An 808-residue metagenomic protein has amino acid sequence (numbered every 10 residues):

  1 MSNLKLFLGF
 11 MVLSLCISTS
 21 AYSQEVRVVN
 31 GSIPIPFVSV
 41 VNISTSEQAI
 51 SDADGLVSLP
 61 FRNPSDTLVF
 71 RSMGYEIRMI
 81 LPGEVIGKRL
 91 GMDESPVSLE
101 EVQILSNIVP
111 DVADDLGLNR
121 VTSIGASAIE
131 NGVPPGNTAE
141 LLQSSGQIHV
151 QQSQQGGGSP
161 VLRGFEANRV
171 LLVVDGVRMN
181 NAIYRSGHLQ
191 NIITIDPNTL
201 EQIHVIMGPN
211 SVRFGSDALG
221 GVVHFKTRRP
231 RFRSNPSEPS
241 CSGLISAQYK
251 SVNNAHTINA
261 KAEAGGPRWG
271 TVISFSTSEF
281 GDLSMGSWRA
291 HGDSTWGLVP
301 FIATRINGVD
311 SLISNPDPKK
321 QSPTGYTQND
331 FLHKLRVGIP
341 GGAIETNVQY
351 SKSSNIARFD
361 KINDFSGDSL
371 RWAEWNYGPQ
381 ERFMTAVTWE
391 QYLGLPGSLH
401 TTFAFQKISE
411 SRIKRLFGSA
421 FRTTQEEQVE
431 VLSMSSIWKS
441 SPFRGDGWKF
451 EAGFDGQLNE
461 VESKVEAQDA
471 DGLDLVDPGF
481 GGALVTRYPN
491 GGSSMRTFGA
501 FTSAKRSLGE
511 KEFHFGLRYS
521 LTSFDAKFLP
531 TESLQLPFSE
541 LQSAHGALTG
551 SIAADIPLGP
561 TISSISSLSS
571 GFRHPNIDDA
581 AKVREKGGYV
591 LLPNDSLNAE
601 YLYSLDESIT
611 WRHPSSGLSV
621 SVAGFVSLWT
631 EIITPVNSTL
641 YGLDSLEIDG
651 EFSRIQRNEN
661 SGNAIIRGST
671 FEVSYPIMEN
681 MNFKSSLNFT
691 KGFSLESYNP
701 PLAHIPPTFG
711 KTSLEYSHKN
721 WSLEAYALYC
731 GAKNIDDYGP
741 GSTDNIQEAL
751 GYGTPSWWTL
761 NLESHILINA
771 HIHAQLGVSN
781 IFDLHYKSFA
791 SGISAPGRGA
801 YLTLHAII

Functional and structural regions predicted by a protein language model:
N30, S39-I43, R71-Y75, G87-N131 (+1 more regions): Short, acidic, small-residue-rich periplasmic hinge/interaction motif at the N-terminus of Gram-negative outer-membrane
G55, A113-N137, Q151-N198, M207-P239 (+1 more regions): Flexible, glycine/serine/threonine-rich loop segments and coil->beta-strand junctions that form periplasmic-facing
S251, L370-L393, P489-M495, S539-P557 (+5 more regions): Outer-membrane beta-barrel signature, preferentially recognizing the C-terminal barrel domain of Gram-negative
N253-E279, A290-I356, E381-F383, V387 (+3 more regions): Transmembrane beta-barrel wall of Gram-negative outer-membrane proteins
S322-Q328, G341-L399, K407-V431: Flexible loop and strand-edge segments within Gram-negative outer membrane beta-barrel domains
S354, K407-S411, L473-D474, P478 (+7 more regions): Surface-exposed extracellular loop regions of Gram-negative outer-membrane beta-barrel proteins, predominantly
G447-P560, H574, R584-G587: Signature of Gram-negative outer-membrane beta-barrel scaffolds
S507-E510, T522, S621-L628, I648-Y738 (+2 more regions): Gram-negative outer-membrane beta-barrel transporters
